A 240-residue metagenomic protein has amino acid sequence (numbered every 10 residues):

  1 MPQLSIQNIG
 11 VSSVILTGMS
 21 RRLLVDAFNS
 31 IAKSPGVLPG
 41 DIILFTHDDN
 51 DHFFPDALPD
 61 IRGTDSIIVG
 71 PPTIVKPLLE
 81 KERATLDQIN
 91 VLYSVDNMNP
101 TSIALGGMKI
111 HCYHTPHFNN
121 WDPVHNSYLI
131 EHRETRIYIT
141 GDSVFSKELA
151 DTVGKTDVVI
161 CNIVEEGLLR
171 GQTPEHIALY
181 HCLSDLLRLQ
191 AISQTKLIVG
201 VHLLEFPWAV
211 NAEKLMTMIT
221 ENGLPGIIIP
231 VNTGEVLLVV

Functional and structural regions predicted by a protein language model:
M1-L38, L92-G154, T233-V240: Core dinuclear metal-dependent hydrolase active-site scaffold
R22-L23, I42, V158, L197: Short, Asp-centered acidic motifs that coordinate Mg2+ and/or phosphate in catalytic or ligand-binding sites
V25-D26, T46, I139-D142, C161 (+1 more regions): Active-site flanking residues adjacent to catalytic metal/cofactor-binding acidic residues
N29-P77, G154-I160, V164: Active-site metal-binding motif and surrounding structural segment of the metallo-beta-lactamase
I31-A32, D49-F53, V75-L78, N99-I103 (+5 more regions): Active-site environment of divalent metal-dependent phosphoester hydrolases
F54-T64, E80-E82, W208-M218: Metal-dependent catalytic neighborhoods of phosphoester/phosphodiester hydrolases
I67, K147-E235: Cap/insert and terminal regions of metallo-dependent hydrolase folds
L79-L92: Helix-loop-beta element that forms the nucleotide-linked donor phosphate-binding surface in glycosyltransferases
